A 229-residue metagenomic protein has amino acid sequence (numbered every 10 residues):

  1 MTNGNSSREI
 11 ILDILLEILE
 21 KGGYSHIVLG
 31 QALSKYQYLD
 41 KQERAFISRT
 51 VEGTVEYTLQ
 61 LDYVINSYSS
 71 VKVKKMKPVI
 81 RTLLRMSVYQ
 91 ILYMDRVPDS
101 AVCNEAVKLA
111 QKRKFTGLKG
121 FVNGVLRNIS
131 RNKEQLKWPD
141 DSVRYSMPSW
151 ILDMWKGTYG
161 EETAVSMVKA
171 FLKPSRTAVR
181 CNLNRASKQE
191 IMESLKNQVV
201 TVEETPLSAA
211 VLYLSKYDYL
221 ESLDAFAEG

Functional and structural regions predicted by a protein language model:
M1-R131, W138-D141: Non-catalytic accessory regions of SAM-dependent methyltransferases
R131-G229: Glycine-rich nucleotide cofactor-binding entry segment
